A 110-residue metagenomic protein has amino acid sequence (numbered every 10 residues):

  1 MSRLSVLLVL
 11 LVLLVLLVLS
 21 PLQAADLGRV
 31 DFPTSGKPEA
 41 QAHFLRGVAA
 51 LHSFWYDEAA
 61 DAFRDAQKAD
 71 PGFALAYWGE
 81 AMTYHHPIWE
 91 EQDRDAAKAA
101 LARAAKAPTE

Functional and structural regions predicted by a protein language model:
S5-P21: Bacterial N-terminal signal peptides
L17-G28, E39: Bacterial Sec-dependent signal peptides at the C-terminal "C-region" and cleavage site
G28-A42, P108-E110: TPR-adjacent "capping" and linker segments in tetratricopeptide-repeat scaffold/adaptor proteins
G36-D65: Alpha-helical segment of the N-proximal tetratricopeptide repeat
E39, G72-A74: Residue-level recognition of tetratricopeptide repeat
S53-D61, D70, E80-E110: Inter-helical turn/loop elements of alpha-helical hairpins
